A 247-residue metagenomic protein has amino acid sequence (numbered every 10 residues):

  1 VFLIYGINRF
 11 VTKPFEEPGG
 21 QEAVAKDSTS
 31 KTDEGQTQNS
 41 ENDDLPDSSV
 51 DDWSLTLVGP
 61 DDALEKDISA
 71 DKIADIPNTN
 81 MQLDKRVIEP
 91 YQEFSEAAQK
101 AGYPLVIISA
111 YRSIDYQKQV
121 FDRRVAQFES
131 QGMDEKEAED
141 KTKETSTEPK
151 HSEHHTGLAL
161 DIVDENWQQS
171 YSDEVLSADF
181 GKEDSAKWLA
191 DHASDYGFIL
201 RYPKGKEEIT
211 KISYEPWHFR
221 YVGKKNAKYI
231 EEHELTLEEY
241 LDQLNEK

Functional and structural regions predicted by a protein language model:
V1-K247: Extracytoplasmic cell-surface/polysaccharide-interacting catalytic and binding patches
